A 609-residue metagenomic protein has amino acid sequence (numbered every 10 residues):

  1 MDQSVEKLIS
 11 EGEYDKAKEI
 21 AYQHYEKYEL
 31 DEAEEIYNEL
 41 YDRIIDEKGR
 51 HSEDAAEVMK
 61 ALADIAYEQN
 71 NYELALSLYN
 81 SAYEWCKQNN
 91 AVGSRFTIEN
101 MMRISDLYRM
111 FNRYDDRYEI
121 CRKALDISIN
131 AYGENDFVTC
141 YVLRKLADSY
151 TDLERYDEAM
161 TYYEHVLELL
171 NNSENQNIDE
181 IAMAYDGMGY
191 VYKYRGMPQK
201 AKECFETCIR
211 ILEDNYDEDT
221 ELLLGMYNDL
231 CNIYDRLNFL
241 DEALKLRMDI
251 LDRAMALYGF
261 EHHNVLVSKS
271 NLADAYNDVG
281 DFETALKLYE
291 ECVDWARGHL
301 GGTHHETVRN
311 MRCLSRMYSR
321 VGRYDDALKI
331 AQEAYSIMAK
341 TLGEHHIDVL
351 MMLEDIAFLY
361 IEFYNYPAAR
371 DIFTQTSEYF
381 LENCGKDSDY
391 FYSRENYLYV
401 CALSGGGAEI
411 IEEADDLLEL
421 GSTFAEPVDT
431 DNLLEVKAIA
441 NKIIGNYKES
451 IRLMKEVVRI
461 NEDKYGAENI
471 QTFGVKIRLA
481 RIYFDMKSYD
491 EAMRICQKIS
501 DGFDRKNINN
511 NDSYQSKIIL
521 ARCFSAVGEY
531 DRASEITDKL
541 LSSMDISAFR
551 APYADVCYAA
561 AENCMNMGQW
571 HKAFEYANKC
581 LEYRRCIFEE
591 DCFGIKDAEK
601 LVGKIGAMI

Functional and structural regions predicted by a protein language model:
M1-I609: Intrinsic-disorder-linked linear interaction elements in eukaryotic regulatory proteins
